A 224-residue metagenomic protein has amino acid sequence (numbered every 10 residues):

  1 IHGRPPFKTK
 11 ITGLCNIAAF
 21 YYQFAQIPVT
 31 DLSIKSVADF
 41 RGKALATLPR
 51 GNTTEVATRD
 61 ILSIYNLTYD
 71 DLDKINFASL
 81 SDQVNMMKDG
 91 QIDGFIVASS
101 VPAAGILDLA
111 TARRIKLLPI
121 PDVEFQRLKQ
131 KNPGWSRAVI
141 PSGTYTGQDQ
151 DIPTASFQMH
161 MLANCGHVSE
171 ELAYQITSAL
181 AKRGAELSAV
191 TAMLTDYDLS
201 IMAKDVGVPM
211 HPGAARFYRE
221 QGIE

Functional and structural regions predicted by a protein language model:
I1-R41, A46-P49, L117: Short, glycine-/small- and polar/acidic-enriched structural segments that line small-molecule recognition paths
G3, T68-S169: Pocket-lining segment of extracytoplasmic ligand-binding domains
L14, A44-L48, L162-H167, L199-G207: Second-shell loop/turn segments in exported
L14, V37, E55-R59, V84 (+3 more regions): Extracytoplasmic/secreted envelope proteins and their assembly/folding machinery, especially bacterial periplasmic
Q23-F24, S33-K35, T47, G51-T54 (+3 more regions): Solvent-exposed loop/turn segments at secondary-structure junctions within structured extracellular/periplasmic domains
S36-A44, N66-D70, Q91: Short, surface-exposed connector motifs at secondary-structure boundaries
L62: Conserved hydrophobic residues forming the short capping helix/wall of the S-adenosyl-L-methionine
D82, K88-G90, S99-L117, R127-G134 (+1 more regions): An extracytoplasmic/periplasmic, membrane-proximal ligand-sensing/linker region
